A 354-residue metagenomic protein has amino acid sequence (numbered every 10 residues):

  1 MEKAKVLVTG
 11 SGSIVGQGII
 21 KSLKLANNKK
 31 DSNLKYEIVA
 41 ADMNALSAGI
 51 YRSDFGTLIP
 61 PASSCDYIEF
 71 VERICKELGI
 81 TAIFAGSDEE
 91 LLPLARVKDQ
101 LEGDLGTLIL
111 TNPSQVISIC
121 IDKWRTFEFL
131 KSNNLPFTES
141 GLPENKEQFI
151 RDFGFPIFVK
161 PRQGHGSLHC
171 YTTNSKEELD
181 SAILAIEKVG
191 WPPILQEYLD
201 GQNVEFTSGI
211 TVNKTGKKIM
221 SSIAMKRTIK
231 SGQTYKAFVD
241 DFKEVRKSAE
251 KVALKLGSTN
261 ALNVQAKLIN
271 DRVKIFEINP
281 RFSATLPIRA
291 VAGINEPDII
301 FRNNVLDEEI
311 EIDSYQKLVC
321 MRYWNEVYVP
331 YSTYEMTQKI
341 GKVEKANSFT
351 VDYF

Functional and structural regions predicted by a protein language model:
M1-A41, L78-G79, K214-G216, N303 (+1 more regions): Preference for protein termini
M1-L110: ATP-binding N-terminal substructure of ATP-dependent carboxylate-amine bond-forming enzymes
K3-L7, P156, T207: Residues that mark the start of a beta-strand
I117-Q202, N213-G216, K243, K247: Active-site nucleotide/adenylate-binding loops and adjacent lid/helix of ATP-dependent enzymes
S167, T228-A237, N279-A292: Glycine-rich phosphate/pyrophosphate-binding beta-alpha loops
S175-G257, K267-L268, R272-K274: Phosphate-binding site of ATP-dependent enzymes
K243-F354: ATP-dependent carboxylate activation and anion-phosphoryl transfer catalytic cores that bind Mg-ATP to form
